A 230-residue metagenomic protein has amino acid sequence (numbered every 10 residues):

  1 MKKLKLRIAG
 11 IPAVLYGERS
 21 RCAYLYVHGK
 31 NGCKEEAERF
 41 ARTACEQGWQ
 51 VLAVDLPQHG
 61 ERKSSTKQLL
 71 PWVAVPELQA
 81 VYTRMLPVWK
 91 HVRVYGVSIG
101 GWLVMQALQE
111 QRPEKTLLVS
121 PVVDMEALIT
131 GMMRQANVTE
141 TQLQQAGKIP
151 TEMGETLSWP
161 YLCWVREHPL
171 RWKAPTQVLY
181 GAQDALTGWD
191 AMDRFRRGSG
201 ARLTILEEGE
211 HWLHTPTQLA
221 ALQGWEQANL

Functional and structural regions predicted by a protein language model:
M1-E18: N-terminal cap/lid segment of alpha/beta-hydrolase-fold proteins
L25-G29, Y180: The conserved beta1-alpha1 loop
K30-R42, D190: The serine-hydrolase catalytic nucleophile loop
A44-K63: Conserved alpha/beta-hydrolase
H59-L86: Catalytic nucleophile-loop/oxyanion-hole region of alpha/beta-hydrolase and closely related hydrolase-like folds
V94-G96, V119: Short beta-strand immediately N-terminal to the catalytic nucleophile in serine-hydrolase-like folds
G96-V104: Gly/Ala-rich beta-loop-alpha elbow adjacent to hydrolase catalytic centers
Q111-I205, G209-L230: The alpha/beta-hydrolase serine catalytic core
